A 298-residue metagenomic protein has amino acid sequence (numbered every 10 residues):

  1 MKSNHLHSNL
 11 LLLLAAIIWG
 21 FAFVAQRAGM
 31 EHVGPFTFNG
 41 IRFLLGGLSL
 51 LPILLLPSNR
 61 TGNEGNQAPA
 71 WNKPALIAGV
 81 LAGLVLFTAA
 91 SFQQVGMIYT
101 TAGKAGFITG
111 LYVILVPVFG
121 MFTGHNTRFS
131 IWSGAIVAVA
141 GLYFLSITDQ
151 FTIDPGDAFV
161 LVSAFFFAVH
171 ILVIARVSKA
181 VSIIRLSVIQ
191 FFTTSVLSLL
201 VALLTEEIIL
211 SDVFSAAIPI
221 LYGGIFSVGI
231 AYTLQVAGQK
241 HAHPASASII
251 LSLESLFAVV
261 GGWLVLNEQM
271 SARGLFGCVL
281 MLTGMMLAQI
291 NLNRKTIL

Functional and structural regions predicted by a protein language model:
M1-G40, L84, F92, D149-R176 (+1 more regions): Glycine-/small-residue-enriched transmembrane alpha-helix faces in small-molecule transporters and effluxers
A16, N39-I41, A105-L111, I174-S195 (+1 more regions): Helix-helix packing/entry segments at the starts of transmembrane helices
G20, V24, G83, F87 (+8 more regions): Hydrophobic/small/kink-forming positions within alpha-helical transmembrane segments of polytopic membrane proteins
A22-F23, L51-T109, F144, G224-A242: Specific transmembrane alpha-helical segments of multi-pass solute transporters/efflux pumps, especially DMT/EamA
G29, F38, R42, G96 (+8 more regions): Hydrophobic/aromatic residues within transmembrane alpha-helices of multi-pass small-molecule transporters
G46-L50, V116-P117, T152-E206: Transmembrane alpha-helical segments that form core, pore/gating elements of small-molecule transporters/exporters
S49, I53-L54, Y112-S133, L256-F276: C-terminal transmembrane-helix exit sites in multi-pass transporters
L50, T127-I147, F167, S198 (+3 more regions): Hydrophobic transmembrane alpha-helices of multi-pass small-molecule transport proteins
